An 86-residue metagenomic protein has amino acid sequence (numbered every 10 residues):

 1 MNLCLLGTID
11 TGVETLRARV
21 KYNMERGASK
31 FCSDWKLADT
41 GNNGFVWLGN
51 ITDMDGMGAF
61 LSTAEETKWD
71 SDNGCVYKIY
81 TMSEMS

Functional and structural regions predicted by a protein language model:
M1-W69, N73-S86: Short S/T/G/P-rich N-terminal loop/turn motif that feeds into the first structured element of a domain
